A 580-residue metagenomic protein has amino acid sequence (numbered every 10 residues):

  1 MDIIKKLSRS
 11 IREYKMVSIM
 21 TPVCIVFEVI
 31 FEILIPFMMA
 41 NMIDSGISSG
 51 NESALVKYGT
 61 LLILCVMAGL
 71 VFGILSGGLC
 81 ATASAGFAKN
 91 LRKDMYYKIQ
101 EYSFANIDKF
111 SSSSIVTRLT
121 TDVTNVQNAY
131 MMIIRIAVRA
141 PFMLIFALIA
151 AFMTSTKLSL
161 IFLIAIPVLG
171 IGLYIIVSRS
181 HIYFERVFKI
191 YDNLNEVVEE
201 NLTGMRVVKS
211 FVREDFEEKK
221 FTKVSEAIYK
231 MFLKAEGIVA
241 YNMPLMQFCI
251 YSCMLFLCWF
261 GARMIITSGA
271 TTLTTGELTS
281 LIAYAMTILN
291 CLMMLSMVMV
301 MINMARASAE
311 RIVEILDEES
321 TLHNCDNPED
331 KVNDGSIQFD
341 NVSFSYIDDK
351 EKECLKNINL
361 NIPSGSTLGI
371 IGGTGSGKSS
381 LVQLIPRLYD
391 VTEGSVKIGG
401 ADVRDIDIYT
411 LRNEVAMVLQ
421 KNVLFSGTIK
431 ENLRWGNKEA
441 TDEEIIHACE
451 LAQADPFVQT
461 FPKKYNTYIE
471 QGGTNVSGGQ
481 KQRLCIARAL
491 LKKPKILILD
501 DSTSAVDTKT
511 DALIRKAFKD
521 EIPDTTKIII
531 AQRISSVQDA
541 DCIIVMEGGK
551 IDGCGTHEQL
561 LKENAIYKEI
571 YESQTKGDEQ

Functional and structural regions predicted by a protein language model:
I3, R12, S18-L75, L79 (+2 more regions): Transmembrane helix-loop-helix hairpins at lipid-water interfaces of multipass membrane proteins, especially the type-1
R12, V23, F27, F31 (+9 more regions): Hydrophobic alpha-helical transmembrane segments of ABC transporter permease domains
E13-M16, E101-A105, T121-I134, V138 (+6 more regions): An intracellular "coupling" helix at the cytosolic face of ABC transporter transmembrane type-1 domains
M16-S18, C65-S84, R135-F142, L163-I190 (+4 more regions): Alpha-helical transmembrane segments of multi-pass membrane proteins
V23-C24, F31-D44, C65-S112, V116 (+12 more regions): Juxtamembrane helix-loop junctions of ABC transporter transmembrane domains
S49, A85, K93-V123, E196-K220 (+4 more regions): Short intracellular "coupling" helices and adjacent cytoplasmic loop segments at the cytosolic face of multi-pass
N51-K57, A150-I164, K234-E310, I315-L316: Helix-loop-helix
K331-Q580: ABC-type nucleotide-binding domain
